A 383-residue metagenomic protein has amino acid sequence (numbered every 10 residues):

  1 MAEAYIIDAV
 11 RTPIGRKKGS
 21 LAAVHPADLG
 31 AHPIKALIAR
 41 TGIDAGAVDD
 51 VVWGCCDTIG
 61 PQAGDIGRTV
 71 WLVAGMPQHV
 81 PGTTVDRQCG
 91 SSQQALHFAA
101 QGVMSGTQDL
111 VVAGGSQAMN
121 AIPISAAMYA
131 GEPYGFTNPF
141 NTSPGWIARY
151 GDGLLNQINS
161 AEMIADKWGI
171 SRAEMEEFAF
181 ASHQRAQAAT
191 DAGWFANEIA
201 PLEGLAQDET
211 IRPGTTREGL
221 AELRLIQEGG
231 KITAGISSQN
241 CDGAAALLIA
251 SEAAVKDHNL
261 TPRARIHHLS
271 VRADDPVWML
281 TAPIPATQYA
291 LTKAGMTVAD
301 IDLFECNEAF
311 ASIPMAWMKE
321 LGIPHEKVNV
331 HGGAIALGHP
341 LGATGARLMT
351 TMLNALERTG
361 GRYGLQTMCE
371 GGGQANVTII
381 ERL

Functional and structural regions predicted by a protein language model:
M1-A74, Q78-P81, C89, M163-R172 (+4 more regions): Conserved active-site "lid/cap" helical segment
M1-V24, A36, E218-T281, P285 (+4 more regions): Condensing-enzyme catalytic core mediating Claisen C-C bond formation in acyl metabolism
R11-T12, A23-H32, R40, E174-D257 (+2 more regions): N-terminal extracellular/periplasmic Venus flytrap/periplasmic-binding protein-like
A27-G42, I66-V70, A95-F98, Q157-I164 (+5 more regions): Short, well-ordered amphipathic alpha-helical segments that serve as non-catalytic structural scaffolds within diverse
W53, N159-E162, F195, H267-A336: Active-site pocket-lining segment
C55-D109, G151-Q157, G214-Q239, E320-R347 (+2 more regions): Conserved catalytic cysteine-centered active-site region of acyl-thioester-dependent Claisen-condensing enzymes
R87-Q117, A165-W194, L247-A253, P340-G361 (+1 more regions): Active-site-proximal alpha-helical scaffold in enzymes
M104, L110-I164: Flexible glycine-/small-residue-enriched beta->alpha junction loops that bind anionic phosphate/pyrophosphate groups
